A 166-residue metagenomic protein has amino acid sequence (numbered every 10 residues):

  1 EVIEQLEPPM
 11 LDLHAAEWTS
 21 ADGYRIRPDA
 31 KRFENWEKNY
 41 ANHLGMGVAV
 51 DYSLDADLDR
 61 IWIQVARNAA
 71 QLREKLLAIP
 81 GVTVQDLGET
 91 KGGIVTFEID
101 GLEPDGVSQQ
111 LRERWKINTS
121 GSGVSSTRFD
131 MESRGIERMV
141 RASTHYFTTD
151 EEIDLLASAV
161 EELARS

Functional and structural regions predicted by a protein language model:
E1-Q64, A70: Active-site C-terminal subdomain of aminotransferase-like
A30, G92-I94, E137-R141: Short, solvent-exposed beta-strand edge segments and adjacent coil->beta transition regions
N42, L87-E89, S133-E137: Short, flexible turn/loop "capping" segments at secondary-structure junctions
H43-M46, P104, S108, I153: A general structural signal for well-ordered alpha-helical segments in protein cores
G47-V50, R73, S108, A157: Non-transmembrane alpha-helical segments in soluble domains of secreted/periplasmic/extracellular proteins
Y52, K75, L163: Short alpha-helical functional segments enriched in proximate histidine and acidic residues
A66, A70, I79-V124: Conserved PLP-binding catalytic core of the aspartate aminotransferase-like
Q110-R114, T119, S126-S166: PLP-dependent enzyme catalytic core of the Aspartate aminotransferase-like
